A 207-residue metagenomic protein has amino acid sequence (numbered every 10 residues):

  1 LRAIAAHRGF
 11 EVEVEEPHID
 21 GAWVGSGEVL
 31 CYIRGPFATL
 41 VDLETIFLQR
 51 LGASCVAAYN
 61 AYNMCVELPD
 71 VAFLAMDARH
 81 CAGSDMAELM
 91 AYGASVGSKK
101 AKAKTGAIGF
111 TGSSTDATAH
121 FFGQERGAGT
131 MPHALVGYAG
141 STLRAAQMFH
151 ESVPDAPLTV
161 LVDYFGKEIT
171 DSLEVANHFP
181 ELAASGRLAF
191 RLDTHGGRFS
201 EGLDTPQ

Functional and structural regions predicted by a protein language model:
L1-A3: Intrinsically disordered, low-complexity, positively charged segments
R8-W23: Short histidine-centered loop motifs in beta-beta connectors
D20-V24, C31-Q207: Buried, small/hydrophobic-residue-enriched core segments of structured protein domains
